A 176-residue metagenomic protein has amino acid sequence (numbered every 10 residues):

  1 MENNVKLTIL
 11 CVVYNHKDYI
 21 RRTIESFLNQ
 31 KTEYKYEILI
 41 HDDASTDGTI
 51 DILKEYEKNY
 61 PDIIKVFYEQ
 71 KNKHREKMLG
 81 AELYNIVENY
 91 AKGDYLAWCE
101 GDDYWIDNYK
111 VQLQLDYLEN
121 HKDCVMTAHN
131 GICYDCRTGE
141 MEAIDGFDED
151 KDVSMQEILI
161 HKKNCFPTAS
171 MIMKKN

Functional and structural regions predicted by a protein language model:
M1-N176: Nucleotide-sugar donor-binding/catalytic module of glycosyltransferases that assemble extracellular/cell-envelope
